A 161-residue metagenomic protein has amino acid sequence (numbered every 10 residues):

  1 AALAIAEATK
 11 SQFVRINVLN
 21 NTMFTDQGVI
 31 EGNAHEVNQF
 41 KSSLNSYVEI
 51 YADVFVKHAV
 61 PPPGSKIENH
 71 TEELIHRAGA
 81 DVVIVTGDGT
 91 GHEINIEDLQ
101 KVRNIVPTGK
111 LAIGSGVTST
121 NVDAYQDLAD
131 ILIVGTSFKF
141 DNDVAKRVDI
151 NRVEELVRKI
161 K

Functional and structural regions predicted by a protein language model:
A1-K10, H70, V102-T108, G116-V134: Catalytic cores of alpha/beta
A4-D81: Conserved anion-binding
T9-Q27, A78-T90, S115-T118, L128-R152: Glycine-rich phosphate-binding active-site loops on the catalytic face of alpha/beta enzymes
Q27, G64, N95-I96, K146: Conserved strand-to-helix beginnings and helix N-cap segments that scaffold or border functional pockets
E31-A34, E68, I96, S119 (+1 more regions): Structural motif corresponding to alpha-helix initiation and N-cap regions
V37-N45, I75, L99-P107, V153-K161: Surface-exposed amphipathic alpha-helices with a cationic face
N45-V56, K101-S115: Short beta-strand/loop segments at the ligand-binding rim of alpha/beta enzyme cores
E72-G109, T120, A124-Q126: Internal alpha/beta core interface subdomains
